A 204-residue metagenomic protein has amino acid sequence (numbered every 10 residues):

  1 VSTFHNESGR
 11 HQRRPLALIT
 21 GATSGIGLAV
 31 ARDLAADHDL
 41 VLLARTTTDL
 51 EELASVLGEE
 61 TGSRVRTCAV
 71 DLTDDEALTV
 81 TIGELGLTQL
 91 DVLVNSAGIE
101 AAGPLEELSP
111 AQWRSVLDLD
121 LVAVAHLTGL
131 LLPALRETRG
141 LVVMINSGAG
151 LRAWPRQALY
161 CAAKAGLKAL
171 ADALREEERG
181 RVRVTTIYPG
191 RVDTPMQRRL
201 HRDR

Functional and structural regions predicted by a protein language model:
T23-S24: Conserved glycine-rich cofactor-binding loop
D37-E52: Conserved glycine-rich Rossmann-like NAD(P)H-binding loop of the short-chain dehydrogenase/reductase
S96-A101: Conserved NAD(P)H cofactor-binding loop of Rossmann-fold oxidoreductase domains
P104-L105, Q112-R114: Substrate-binding pocket helix/loop in short-chain dehydrogenase/reductase
E106, W154-A158: Active-site loop immediately N-terminal to the catalytic Tyr-X3-Lys motif of short-chain dehydrogenase/reductase
T128, A163: Active-site helix of classical SDR
S147: Residue(s) in the substrate-gating loop at a strand-loop-helix junction that position the organic substrate next
